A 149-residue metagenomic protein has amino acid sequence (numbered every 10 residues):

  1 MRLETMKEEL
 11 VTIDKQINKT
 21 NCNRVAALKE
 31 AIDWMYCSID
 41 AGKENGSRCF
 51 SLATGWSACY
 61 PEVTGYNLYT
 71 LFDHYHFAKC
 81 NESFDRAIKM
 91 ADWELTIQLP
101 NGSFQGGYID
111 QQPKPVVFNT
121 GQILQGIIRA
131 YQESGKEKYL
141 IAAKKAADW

Functional and structural regions predicted by a protein language model:
M1-V63, Y69-D73, F77, N81-F104 (+1 more regions): Low-complexity, Ser/Thr/Pro/Gly-enriched N-terminal "stalk/linker" regions
A58, E62, K114, F118-G121: Residue signature of alpha-solenoid helical repeat architecture, marking inter-repeat boundaries and helix-start
Y75-H76, L124, Y131: Alpha-solenoid repeat junctions
N101-K114: Aspartate-rich (DDxxD/NDxxD/DxxxD) Mg2+/diphosphate-binding motifs and their adjoining helix-loop segments
L140-W149: Eukaryote-skewed repeat-based solenoidal scaffolds used as protein-protein interaction platforms, primarily
